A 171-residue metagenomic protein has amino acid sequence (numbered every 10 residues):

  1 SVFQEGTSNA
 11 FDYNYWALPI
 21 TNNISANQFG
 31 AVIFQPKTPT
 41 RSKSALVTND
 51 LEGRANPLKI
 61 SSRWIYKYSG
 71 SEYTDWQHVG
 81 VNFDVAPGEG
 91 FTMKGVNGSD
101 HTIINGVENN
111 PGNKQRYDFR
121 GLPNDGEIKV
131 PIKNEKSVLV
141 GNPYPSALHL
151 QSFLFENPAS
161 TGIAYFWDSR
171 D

Functional and structural regions predicted by a protein language model:
S1-V47, Q77-T161: A short, polar beta-strand/turn micro-motif
A45, N49-T74: Intrinsically disordered, low-complexity linker/loop segments enriched in Gly/Pro and charged/polar residues
N49-I60, A159-D171: Short beta-strand/loop turn elements enriched in aromatics
I65-P87, S160-D171: Aromatic- and Gly/Pro-enriched, solvent-exposed loop/edge beta-strand patches characteristic of beta-rich domains
